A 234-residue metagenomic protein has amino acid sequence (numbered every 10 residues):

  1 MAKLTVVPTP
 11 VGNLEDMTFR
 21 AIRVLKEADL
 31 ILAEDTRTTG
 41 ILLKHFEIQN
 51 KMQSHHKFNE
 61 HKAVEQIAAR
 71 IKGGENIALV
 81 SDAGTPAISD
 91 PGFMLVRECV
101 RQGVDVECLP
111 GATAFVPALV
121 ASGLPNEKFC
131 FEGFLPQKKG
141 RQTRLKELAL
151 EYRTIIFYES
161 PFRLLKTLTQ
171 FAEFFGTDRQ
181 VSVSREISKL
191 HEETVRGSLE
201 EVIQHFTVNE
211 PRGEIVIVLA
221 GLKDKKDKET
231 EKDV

Functional and structural regions predicted by a protein language model:
M1-K57: Glycine-rich, flexible N-terminal cofactor/catalytic loop recognition
K3-L4, G73-A78, T154: Loop/turn-to-beta-strand initiation segments
L25-I31, V104-V106, T154-I155: Short active-site oxyanion
S54-H61, F134-P136: Conserved helicase motor
H56, V64-T113: Glycine/small-residue-rich loop that forms an oxyanion/phosphate-binding "nest" at active or ligand-binding sites
M94-E151: Class I SAM-dependent methyltransferase SAM-binding "motif I" and its flanking Rossmann-like core
T154, Y158-V234: A contiguous loop/helix-start segment that scaffolds small-molecule binding in enzyme catalytic cores
